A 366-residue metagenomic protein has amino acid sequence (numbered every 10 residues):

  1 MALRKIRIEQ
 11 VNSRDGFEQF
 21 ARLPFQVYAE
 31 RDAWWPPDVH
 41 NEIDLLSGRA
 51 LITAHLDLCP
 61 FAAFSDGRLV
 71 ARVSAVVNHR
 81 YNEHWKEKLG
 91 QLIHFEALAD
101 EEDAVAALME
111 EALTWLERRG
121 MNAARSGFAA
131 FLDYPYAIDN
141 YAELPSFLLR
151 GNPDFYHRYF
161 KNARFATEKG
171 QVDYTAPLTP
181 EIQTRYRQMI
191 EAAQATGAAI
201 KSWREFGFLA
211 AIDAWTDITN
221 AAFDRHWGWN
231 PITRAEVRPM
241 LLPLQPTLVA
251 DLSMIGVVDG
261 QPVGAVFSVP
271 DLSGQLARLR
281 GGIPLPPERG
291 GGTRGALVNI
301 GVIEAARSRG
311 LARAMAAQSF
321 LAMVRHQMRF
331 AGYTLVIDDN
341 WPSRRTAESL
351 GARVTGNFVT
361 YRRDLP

Functional and structural regions predicted by a protein language model:
A2-L45, L113: TRNA-binding/sensing appendages of the translation machinery
L3-I6, R150-G228: Acyltransferase donor/substrate-recognition loop-hinge adjacent to the catalytic core
P24-S65, V73-E83, A210-G301: A conserved beta-strand-loop-helix scaffold within acyl/acetyltransferase catalytic domains
E83-R164, I283-S349: Acyl-donor binding region in acyl/amide transferases
R125, T175, I255-G256, F267 (+1 more regions): Short beta-strand segments
A176-L178, R362-P366: Short beta-strand-to-coil "C-cap" segments at the C-terminal boundary of structured domains/repeats, marking
S349-T360, D364: A structural motif corresponding to the C-terminal lobe/cap of the Radical SAM core domain
